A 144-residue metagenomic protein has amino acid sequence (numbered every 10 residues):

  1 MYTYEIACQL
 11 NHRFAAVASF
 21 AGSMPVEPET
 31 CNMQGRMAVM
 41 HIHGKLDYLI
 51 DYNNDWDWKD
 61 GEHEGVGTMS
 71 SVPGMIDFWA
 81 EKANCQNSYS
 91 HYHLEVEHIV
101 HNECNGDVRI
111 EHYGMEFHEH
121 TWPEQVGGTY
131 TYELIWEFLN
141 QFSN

Functional and structural regions predicted by a protein language model:
M1-M37: Primarily recognizes the serine-hydrolase "nucleophile elbow" in alpha/beta-hydrolase and SGNH/GDSL folds
A7-A15, A80-N84, N140-N144: Sec-exported extracytoplasmic/periplasmic mature domains
M33-V39, G106-I110: Short, proline-enriched alpha-helix->beta-strand connector loops that line the catalytic pocket of alpha/beta-hydrolase
H41-H43: Short beta-strand/loop motif that positions the catalytic acidic residue of the alpha/beta-hydrolase fold
K45-R109, E124-T129: Active-site-adjacent alpha-helix of alpha/beta-hydrolase-fold enzymes
F117-T121: Histidine-bearing beta->alpha loop at or near hydrolase active sites
G128-N144: Catalytic active-site module of serine/aspartate enzymes centered on a nucleophile-bearing elbow/loop
